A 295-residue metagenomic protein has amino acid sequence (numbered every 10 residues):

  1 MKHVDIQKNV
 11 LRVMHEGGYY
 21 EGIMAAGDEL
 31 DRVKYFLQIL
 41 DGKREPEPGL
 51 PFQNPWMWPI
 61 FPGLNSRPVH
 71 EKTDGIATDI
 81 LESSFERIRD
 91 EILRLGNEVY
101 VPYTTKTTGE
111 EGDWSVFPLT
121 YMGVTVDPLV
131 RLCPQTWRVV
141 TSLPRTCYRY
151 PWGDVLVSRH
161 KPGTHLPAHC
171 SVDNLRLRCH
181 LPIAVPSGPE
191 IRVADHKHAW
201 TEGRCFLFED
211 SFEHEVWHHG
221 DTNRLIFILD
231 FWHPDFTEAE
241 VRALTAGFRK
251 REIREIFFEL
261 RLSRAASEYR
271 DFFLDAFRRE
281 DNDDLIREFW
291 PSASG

Functional and structural regions predicted by a protein language model:
M1-L156, H160-A168, P186-G188, E238-G295: Fe(II)/2-oxoglutarate oxygenase catalytic core
P151-W152, H165-R178, T222: A short beta-loop-beta micro-motif enriched in histidine and acidic residues
L166-H169, E190-I191, F208, H214-G220: Short beta-strand His + acidic residue motifs that chelate non-heme Fe in jelly-roll/DSBH and cupin folds
V172-L175, A194-H198, V241-K250: Short intrinsically disordered coil segments
R178-P182, L207, T222-T237: A short hydrophobic beta-strand segment most commonly corresponding to one strand of the jelly-roll/cupin
I183-E202: A short beta-strand-loop-beta hairpin characteristic of the jelly-roll/cupin
R192, H218-H219, T237-R242: Short conserved micro-motifs at the rims of enzyme active sites and ligand-binding pockets
A199-E213: Conserved metal-binding segment of the jelly-roll/cupin
